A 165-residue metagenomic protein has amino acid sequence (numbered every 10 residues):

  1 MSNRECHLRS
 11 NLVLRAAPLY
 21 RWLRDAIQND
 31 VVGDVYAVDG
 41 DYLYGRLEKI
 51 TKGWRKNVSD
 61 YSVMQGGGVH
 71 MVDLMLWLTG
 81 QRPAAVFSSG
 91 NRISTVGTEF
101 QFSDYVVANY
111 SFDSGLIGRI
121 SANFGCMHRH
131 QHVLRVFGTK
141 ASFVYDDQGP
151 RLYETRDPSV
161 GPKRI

Functional and structural regions predicted by a protein language model:
N3-H7, L116-I117: A short helix->loop->beta-strand "cap" motif at the edges of active sites that frequently abuts
C6-R9, L14-F100: Predominantly a Rossmann-like dinucleotide-binding segment in NAD(P)-dependent oxidoreductases
D34, R119, V144-Y145, P162-R164: A sequence-level detector of short linear motifs
R46, S142, R156-S159: Juxtamembrane helix-loop transition sites at the ends of transmembrane segments in multi-pass membrane proteins
T51, S103-D104, R164: Short alpha-helix boundary/capping motifs
R55, T139-K140, I165: Juxtamembrane/interface motifs at transmembrane-helix termini
G66, V72-R151: Contiguous beta-strand/loop segments that form the cofactor/metal-binding neighborhood of enzyme cores
L134, P150-R164: Short polybasic amphipathic segments
